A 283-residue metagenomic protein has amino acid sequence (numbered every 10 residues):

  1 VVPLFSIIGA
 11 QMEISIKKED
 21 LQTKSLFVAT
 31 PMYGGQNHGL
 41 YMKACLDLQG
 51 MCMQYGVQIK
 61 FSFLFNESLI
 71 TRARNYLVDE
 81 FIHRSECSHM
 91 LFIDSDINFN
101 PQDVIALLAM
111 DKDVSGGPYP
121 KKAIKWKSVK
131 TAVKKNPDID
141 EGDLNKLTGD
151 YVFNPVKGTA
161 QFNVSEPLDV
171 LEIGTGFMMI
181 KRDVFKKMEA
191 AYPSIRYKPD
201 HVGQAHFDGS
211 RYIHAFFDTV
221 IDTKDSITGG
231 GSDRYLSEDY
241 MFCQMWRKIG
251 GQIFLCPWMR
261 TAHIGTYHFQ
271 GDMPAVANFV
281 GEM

Functional and structural regions predicted by a protein language model:
P3-S68: N-proximal low-complexity "stem/linker" segments adjacent to membrane-targeting elements
L21-T23, Y192-M283: C-terminal catalytic/acceptor-binding lobe
A44-D47, Y76, A106: Alpha-helical elements of Rossmann-like donor-binding domains used by nucleotide-donor carbohydrate transfer enzymes
I70-R74, F153, D239: Conserved donor sugar-nucleotide recognition element shared by glycan-biosynthetic enzymes
N75-H89: Active-site nucleotide-sugar/metal-binding loop of Leloir-type enzymes
E86-N98: Short beta-strand-to-loop acidic/aromatic patch adjacent to the donor-nucleotide binding site
H89, D113-V114, I253: Short, Asp-centered acidic motifs that coordinate Mg2+ and/or phosphate in catalytic or ligand-binding sites
N100-V220: Conserved catalytic core of nucleotide-sugar-dependent glycosyltransferases
